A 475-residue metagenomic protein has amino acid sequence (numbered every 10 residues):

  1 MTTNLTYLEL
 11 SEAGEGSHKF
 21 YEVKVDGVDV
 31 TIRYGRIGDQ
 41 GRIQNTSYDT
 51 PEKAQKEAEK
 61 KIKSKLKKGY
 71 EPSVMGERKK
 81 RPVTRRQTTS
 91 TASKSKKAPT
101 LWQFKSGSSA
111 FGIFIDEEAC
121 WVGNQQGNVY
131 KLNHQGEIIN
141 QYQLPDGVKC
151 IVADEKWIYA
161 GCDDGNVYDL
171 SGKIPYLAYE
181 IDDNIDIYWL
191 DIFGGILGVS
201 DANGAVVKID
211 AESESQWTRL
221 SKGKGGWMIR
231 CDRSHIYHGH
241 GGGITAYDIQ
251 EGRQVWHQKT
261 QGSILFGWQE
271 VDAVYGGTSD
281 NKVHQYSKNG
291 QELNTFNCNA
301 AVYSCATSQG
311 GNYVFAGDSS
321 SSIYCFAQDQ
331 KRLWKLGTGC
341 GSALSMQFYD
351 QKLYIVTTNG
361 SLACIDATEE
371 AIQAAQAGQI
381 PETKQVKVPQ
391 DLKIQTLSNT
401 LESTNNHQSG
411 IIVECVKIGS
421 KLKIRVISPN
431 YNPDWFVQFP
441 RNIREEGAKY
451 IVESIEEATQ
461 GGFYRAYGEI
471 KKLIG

Functional and structural regions predicted by a protein language model:
K63, V413-C415, R441-K471: Flexible glycine-rich surface loops and low-complexity tracts that mediate binding to linear polymers
Q87-S108: A short helix->beta-strand "capping" segment at the edge of beta-propeller domains
P99-K105, E137-Y142, I174-I181, E214-L220 (+3 more regions): A short beta-strand motif characteristic of beta-propeller blades
W102-G127: Beta-strand-rich domains and repeat architectures in extracellular enzymes and scaffolds, especially beta-propellers
S108-F114, D146-E155, I185-I192, K224-R233 (+3 more regions): Repeated scaffold domains used in trafficking and secretory/extracellular systems, primarily beta-propellers
N133-E137, L170-I174, D210-E214, D248-G252 (+3 more regions): Short loop/turn segments that connect beta-strands within beta-propeller blades
C340-K387: Blade-level signature of beta-propeller repeat domains, shared across WD40, Kelch, NHL, RCC1 and BNR/Asp-box propellers
I427-E445: Beta-strand/loop nucleic-acid-binding surfaces
